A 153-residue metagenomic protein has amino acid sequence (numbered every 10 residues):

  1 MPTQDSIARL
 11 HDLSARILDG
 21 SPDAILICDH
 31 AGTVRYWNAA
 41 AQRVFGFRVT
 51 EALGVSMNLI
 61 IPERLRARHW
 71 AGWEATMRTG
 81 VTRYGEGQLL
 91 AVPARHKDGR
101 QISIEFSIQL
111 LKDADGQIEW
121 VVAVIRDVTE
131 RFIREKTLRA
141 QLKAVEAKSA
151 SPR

Functional and structural regions predicted by a protein language model:
I7-G32, Y36-Q42, G85-E86, A150: Sensory modules in modular signal-transduction proteins
A8-D12, F132-R153: Sensory-domain boundary/capping and coupling elements
A39-A52, A114-D115: PAS/PAS-like sensory domain cap-loop motif
V49, N58-E105, K112-A114, I118: PAS/LOV-family and closely related PAS-like sensory domains
L53, R95, V124: Conserved Rossmann-like nucleotide-binding pocket used by diverse enzymes that bind dinucleotide cofactors
F106-I108, I125: Sensory-domain boundary capping and coupling elements
Q117-D127: PAS-family sensory domains
